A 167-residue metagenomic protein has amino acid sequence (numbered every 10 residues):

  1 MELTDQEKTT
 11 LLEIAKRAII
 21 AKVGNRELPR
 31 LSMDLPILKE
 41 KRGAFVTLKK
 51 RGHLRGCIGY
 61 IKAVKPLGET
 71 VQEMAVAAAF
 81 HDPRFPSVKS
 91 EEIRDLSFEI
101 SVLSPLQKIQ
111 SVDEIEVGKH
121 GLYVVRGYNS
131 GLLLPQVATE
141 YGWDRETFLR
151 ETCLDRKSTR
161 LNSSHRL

Functional and structural regions predicted by a protein language model:
M1-R160: Basic nucleic-acid-binding interfaces
L161-L167: Single conserved hydrophobic/aromatic residue that forms the stacking wall/gate of nucleotide- or nucleobase-binding
